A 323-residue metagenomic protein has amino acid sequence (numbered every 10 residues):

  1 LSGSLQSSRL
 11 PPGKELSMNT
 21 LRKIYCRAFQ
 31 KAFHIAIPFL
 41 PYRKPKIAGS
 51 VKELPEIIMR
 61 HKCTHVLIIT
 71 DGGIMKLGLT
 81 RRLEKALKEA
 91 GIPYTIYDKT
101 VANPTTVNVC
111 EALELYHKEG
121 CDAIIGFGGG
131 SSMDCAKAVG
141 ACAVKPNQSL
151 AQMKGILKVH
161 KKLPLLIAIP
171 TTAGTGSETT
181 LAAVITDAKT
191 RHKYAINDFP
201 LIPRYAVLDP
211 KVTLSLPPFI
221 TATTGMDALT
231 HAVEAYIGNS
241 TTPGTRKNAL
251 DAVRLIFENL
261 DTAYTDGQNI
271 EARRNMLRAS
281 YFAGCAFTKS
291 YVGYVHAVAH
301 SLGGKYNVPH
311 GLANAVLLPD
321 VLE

Functional and structural regions predicted by a protein language model:
L1-S17: Short, Lys/Arg-enriched N-terminal segments with co-localized hydrophobic residues within the first ~10-30 amino acids
G13-I96: An N-terminal, well-structured beta->alpha segment
H65-D71, T95-D98, I124-F127, I167 (+1 more regions): Short glycine-rich or small-residue beta-strand-to-loop segments that form or flank ligand, phosphate, metal/Fe-S
M75-N147, T262-R273: N-terminal small/polar loop signature for handling phosphorylated ligands or for N-terminal nucleophile
V107-L208: Glycine/threonine-rich beta-strand-loop-alpha-helix active-site module that forms ligand/phosphate-binding
A182-S290: Carboxylate- and glycine-rich phosphate/diphosphate-binding segment that chelates Mg2+/Mn2+
L302-E323: Gly/Pro-rich interdomain helix-loop hinge
